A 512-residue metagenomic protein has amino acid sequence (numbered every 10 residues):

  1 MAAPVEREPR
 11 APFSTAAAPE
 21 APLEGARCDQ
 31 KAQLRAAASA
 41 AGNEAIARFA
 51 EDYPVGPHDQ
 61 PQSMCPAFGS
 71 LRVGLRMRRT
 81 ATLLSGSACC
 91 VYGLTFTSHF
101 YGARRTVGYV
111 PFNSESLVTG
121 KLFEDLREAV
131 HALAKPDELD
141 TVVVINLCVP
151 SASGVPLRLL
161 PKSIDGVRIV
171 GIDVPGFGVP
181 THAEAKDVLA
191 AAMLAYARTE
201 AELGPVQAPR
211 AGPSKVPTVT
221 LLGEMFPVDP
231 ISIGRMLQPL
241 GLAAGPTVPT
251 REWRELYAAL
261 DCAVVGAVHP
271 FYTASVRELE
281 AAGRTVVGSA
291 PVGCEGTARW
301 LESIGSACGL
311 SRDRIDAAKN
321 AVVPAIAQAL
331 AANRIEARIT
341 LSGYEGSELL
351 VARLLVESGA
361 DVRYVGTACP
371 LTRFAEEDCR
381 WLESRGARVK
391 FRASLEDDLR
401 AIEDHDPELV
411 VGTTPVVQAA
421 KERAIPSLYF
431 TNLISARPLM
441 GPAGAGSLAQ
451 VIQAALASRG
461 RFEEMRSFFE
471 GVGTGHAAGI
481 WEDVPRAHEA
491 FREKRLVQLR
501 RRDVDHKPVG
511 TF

Functional and structural regions predicted by a protein language model:
M1-F512: An N-terminal assembly and electron-transfer interface module characteristic of large anaerobic redox and radical
